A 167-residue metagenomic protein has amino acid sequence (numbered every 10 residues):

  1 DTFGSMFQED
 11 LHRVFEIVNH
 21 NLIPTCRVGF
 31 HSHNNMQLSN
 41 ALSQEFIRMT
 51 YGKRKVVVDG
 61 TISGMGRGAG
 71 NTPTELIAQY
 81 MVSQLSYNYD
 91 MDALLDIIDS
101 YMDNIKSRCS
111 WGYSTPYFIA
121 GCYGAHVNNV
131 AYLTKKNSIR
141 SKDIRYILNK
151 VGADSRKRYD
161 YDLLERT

Functional and structural regions predicted by a protein language model:
D1-T167: Catalytic cores and adjacent flexible loops of soluble metabolic enzymes that perform enolate/carbanion chemistry on
